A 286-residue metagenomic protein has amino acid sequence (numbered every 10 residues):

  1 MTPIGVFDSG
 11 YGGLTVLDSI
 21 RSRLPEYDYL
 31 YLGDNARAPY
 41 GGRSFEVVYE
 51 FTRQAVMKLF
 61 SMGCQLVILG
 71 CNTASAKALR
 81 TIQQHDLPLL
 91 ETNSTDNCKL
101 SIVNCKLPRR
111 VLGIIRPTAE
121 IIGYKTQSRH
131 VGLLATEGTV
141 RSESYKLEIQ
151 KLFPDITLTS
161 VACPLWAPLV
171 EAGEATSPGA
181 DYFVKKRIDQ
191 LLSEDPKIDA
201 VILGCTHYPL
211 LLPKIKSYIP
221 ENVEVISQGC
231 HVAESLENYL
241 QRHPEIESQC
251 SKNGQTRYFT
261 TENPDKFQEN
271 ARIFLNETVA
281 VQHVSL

Functional and structural regions predicted by a protein language model:
M1-L286: Non-catalytic structural scaffold of enzyme domains
